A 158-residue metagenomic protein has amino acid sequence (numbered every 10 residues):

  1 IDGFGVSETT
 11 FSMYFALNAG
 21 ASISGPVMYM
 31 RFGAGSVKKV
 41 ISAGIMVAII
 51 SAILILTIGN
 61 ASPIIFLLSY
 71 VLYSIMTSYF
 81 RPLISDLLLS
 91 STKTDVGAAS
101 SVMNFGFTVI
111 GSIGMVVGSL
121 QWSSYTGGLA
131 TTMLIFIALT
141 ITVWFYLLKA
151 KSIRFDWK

Functional and structural regions predicted by a protein language model:
I1-T9: Short amphipathic helix-loop junctions that connect adjacent transmembrane helices in Major Facilitator Superfamily/SLC
E8-S12, A16, S101: Small-residue hotspots at the loop-to-helix junctions and early N-terminal turns of transmembrane alpha-helices
A16-G20, T108-V109: Short hydrophobic/small-residue motifs within alpha-helical transmembrane segments of multi-pass transporter-like
S24-K38, W122: Helix-to-loop junctions at the C-terminal end of transmembrane segments in multipass secondary transporters
K38-I84: C-terminal transmembrane helical hairpin of 12-TM major facilitator-type secondary transporters
V47-I55, I113, L139-Y146: Transmembrane-helix signature of multi-pass solute transporters
S78, S85-G127, T132-M133: A late C-terminal transmembrane helix in Major Facilitator Superfamily
T131-K158: Multi-pass alpha-helical transporter architecture, strongest for 12-TM Major Facilitator/SLC carriers used
